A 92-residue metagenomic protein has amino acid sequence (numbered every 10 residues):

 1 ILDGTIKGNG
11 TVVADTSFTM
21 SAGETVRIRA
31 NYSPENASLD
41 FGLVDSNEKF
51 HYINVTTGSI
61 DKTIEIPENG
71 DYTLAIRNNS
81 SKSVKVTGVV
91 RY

Functional and structural regions predicted by a protein language model:
I1-F18: Transition segment at domain starts
G4, P34-S59: Surface-exposed beta-strand/loop patches in noncatalytic accessory domains and peripheral targeting/linker segments
A14-T16, G58-I64, Y72: Short strand-edge motifs at loop-to-beta-strand transitions and within beta-strands of extracellular beta-rich domains
S17, R27-N31: Short edge beta-strand/loop segments characteristic of extracellular beta-sandwich folds
M20-A22: Regulatory and partner-binding modules of innate immune sensors/adaptors
E24-I28, I64-K82: Noncatalytic modules at the cell exterior or secretory-pathway interfaces, chiefly beta-strand-rich lectin/adhesion
A37-F41, R77-Y92: Edge beta-strands of jelly-roll/beta-sandwich modules across compartments, strongly enriched in secreted/luminal
N54-T56, I60-K62, I66, K82-K85 (+1 more regions): Extended, solvent-exposed regions of the mature portions of secreted/cell-surface glycoproteins
